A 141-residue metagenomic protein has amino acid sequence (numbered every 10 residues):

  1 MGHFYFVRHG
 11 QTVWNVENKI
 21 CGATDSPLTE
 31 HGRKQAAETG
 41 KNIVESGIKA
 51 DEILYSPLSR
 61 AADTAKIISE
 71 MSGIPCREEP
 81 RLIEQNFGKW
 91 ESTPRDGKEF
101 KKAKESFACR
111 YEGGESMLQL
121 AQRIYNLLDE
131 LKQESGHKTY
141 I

Functional and structural regions predicted by a protein language model:
G2, V7, Q11-I74, E78 (+1 more regions): Active-site-proximal alpha-helix that buttresses catalytic centers in soluble enzyme cores
F4, A62-D63, E70-G73, N126-I141: Active-site-adjacent alpha-helix immediately C-terminal to a catalytic or transition-state-stabilizing loop
D25, A108, D129-K132: A broad detector of the eukaryotic-type serine/threonine protein kinase catalytic domain
A37-V44, A121, Y125-Q133: Generic structural signal for well-ordered alpha-helical scaffold segments
S56-L58, R81, K138-Y140: Short, well-ordered beta-to-alpha junction loops that form the rim of enzyme active sites and present histidine/acidic
E70-N126: Phosphate-handling substructures
